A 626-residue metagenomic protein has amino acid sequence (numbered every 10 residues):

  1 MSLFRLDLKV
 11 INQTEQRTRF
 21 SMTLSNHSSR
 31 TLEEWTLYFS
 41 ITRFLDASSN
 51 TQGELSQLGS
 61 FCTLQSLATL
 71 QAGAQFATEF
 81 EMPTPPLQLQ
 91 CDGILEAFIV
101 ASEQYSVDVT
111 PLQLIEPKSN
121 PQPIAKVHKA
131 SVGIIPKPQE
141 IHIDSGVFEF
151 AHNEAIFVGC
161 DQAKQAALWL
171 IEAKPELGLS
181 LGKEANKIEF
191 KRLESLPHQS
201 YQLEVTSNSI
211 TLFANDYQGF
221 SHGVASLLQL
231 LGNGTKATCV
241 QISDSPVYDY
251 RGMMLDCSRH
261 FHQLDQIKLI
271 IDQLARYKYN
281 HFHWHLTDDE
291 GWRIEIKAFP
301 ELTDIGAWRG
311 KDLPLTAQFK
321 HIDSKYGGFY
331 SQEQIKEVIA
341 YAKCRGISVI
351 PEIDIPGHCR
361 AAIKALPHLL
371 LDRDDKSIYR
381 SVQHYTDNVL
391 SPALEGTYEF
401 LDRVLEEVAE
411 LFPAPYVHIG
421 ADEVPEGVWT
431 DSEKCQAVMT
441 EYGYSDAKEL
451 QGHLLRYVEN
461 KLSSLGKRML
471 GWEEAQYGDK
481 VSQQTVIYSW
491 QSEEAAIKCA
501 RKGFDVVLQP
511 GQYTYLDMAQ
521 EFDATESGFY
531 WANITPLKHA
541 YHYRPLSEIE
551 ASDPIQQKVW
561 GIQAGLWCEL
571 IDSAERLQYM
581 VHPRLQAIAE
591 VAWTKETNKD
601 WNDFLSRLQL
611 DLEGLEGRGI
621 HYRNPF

Functional and structural regions predicted by a protein language model:
N12, T23-S29: Asparagine-centered strand-capping/turn motif at beta-strand->loop junctions
M22, G73, I156, D216 (+7 more regions): Conserved, mostly hydrophobic/aromatic
S29-L58: Short acidic, flexible loop segments centered on an aromatic residue
N50-L87, L462: Intrinsically disordered, low-complexity Pro/Gly/Ser/Thr-rich segments with frequent PxxP/GP/PP motifs and embedded
Q71-E79, P86-I242, P246, M469-Q476 (+3 more regions): Acidic, contiguous N-terminal accessory segments
L196-N388, P392-Y398, E407-Y416, Y457 (+2 more regions): Feature activates predominantly on carbohydrate-active enzymes
A362-H368, Y379-T485, W490-K498: Active-site neighborhood of glycoside hydrolase catalytic domains
R468-T485, S489-F626: Flexible, acidic glycine-rich loops studded with aromatic residues
